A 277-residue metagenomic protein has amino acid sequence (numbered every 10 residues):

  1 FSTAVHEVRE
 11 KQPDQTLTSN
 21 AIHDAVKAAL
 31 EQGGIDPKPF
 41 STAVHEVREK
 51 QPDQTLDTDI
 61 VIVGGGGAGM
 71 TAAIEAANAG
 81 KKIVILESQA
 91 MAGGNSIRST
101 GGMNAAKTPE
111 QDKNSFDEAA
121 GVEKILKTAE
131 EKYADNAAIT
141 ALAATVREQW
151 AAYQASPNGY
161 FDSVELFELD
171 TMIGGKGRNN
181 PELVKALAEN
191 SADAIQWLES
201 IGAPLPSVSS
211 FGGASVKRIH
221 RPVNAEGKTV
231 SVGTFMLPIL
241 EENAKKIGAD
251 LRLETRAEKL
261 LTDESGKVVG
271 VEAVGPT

Functional and structural regions predicted by a protein language model:
F1-A43: Active-site- and interface-proximal helix/loop "cap" or "latch" segments in soluble metabolic and energy-transducing
S2-T18, G93, R98-N104, S209-T229: Short, surface-exposed loop/turn segments at secondary-structure boundaries that line and modulate
S41-D57: A short, basic/flexible loop-to-alpha-helix module at the beginning of a structural domain
T55-I85: N-terminal Rossmann-like FAD-binding beta1-loop-alpha1 element of flavoenzymes
N78-R98: Glycine-rich FAD pyrophosphate-binding loop
S99-K132: N-terminal glycine-rich dinucleotide-binding loop that anchors FAD/FMN and/or NAD(P) in oxidoreductases
K124-L126, Y133-D162, E182, E199: Long, well-ordered, tryptophan-enriched scaffold segments
D162-T277: Conserved redox-cofactor binding core of oxidoreductases
